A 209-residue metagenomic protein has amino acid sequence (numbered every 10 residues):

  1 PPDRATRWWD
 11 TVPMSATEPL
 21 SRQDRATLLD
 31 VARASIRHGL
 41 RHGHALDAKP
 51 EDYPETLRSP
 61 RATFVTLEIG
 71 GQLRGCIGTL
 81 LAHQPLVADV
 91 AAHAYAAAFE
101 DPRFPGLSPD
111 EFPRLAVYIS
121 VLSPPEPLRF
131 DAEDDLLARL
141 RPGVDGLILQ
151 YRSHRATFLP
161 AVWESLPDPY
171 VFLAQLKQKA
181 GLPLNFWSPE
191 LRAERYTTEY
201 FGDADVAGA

Functional and structural regions predicted by a protein language model:
T6-T11: Short, positively charged and aromatic/hydrophobic N-terminal segments
P13-A209: Basic nucleic-acid-binding interfaces
